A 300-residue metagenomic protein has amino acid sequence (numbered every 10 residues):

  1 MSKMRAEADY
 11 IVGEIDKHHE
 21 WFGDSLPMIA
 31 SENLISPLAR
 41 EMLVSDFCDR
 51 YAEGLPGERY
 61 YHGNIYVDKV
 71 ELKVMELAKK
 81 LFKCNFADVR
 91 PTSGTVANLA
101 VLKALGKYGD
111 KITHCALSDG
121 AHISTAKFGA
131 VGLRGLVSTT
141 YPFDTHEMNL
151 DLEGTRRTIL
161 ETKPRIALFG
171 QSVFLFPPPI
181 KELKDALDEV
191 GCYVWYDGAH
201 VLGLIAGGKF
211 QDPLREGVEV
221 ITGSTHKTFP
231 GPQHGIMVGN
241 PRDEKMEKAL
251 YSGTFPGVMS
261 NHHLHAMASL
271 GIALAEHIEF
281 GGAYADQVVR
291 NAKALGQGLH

Functional and structural regions predicted by a protein language model:
M1-E76, D185: N-terminal glycine-rich, Lys/His-bearing helix-loop that initiates the first secondary-structure elements of many
K69, K73-H300: Conserved PLP-enzyme active-site core in the AAT-like
